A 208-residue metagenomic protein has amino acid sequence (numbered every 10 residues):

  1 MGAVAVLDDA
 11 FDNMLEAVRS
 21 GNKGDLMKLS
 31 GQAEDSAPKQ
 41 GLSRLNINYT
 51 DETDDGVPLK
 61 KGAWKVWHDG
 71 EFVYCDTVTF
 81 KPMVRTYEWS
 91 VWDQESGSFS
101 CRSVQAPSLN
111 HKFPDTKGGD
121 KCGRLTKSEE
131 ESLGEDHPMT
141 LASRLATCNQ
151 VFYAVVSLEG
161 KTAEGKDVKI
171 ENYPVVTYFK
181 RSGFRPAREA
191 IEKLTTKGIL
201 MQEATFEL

Functional and structural regions predicted by a protein language model:
M1-V168: OB-fold ssDNA-binding interfaces and closely related basic DNA-contact patches used across DNA replication/repair
N149-L208: Extended serine/threonine-enriched, polar tracts that run as long, contiguous segments within proteins
